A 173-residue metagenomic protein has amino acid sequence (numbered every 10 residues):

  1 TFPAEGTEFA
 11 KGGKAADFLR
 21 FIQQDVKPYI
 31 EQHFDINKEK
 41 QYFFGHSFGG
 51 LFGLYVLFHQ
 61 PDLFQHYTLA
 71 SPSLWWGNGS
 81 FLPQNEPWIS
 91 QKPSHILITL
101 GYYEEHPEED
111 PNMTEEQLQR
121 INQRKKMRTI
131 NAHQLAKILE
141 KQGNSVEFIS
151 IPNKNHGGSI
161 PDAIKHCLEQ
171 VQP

Functional and structural regions predicted by a protein language model:
T1-P173: Non-catalytic cap/lid and distal C-terminal segments of serine-dependent acyl enzymes
